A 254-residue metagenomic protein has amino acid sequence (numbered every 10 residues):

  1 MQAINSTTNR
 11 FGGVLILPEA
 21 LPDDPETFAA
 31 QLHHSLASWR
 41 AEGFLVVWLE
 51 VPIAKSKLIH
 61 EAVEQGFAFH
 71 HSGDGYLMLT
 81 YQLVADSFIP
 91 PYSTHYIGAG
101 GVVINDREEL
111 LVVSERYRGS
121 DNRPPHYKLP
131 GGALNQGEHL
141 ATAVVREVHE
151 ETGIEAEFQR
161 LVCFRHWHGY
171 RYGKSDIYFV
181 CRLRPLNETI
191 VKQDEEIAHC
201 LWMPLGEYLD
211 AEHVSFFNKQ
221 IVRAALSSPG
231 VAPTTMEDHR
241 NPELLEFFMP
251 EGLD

Functional and structural regions predicted by a protein language model:
Q2-F11, L15, E19-A30, S38 (+5 more regions): Nudix hydrolase/Nudix homology domain
R40-V51: Conserved GNAT acetyl-CoA-binding A-motif
L49-S56, L134: Conserved beta-strand-loop-alpha-helix junction that forms the acyl-donor binding cleft
K57, E64-G98: Long amphipathic N-terminal alpha/beta scaffold segment
M78-T80, V112, V180-R182, W202: Conserved hydrophobic/aromatic beta-strand scaffold that supports enzyme active sites
L83-Y127, A156, R160: N-terminal strand-loop-strand
N105-R107, W167-I190, L205, I221-P229: Active-site-adjacent beta-strand/loop module that shapes the phosphate/pyrophosphate-binding cleft
K128-L161, C181, L186-T189: The catalytic Nudix box helix
